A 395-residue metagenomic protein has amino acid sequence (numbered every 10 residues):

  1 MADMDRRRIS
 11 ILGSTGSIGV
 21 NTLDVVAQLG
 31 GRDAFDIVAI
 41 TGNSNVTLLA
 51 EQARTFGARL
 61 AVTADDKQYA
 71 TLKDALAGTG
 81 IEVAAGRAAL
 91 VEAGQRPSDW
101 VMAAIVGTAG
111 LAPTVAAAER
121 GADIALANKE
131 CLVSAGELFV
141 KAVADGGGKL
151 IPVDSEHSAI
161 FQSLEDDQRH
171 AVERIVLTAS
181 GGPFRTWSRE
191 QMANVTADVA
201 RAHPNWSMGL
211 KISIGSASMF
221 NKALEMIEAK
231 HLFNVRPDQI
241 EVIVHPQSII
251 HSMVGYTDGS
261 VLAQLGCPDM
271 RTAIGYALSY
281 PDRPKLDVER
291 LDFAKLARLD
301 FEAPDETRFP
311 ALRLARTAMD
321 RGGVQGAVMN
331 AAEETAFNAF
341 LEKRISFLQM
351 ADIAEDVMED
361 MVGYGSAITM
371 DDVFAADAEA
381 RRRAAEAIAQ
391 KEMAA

Functional and structural regions predicted by a protein language model:
M1-A395: Catalytic, metal-anchored helix/loop core of enzyme active sites in primary metabolism
